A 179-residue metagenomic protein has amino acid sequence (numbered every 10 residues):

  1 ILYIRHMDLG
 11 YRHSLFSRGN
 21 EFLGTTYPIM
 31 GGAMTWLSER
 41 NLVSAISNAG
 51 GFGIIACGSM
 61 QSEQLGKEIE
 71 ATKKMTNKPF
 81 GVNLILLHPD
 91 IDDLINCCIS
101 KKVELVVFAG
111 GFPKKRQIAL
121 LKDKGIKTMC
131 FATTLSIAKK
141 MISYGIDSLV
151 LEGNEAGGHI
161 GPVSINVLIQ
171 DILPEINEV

Functional and structural regions predicted by a protein language model:
I1-V179: Active-site entrance/lid segments in N-terminal catalytic domains of soluble metabolic enzymes
